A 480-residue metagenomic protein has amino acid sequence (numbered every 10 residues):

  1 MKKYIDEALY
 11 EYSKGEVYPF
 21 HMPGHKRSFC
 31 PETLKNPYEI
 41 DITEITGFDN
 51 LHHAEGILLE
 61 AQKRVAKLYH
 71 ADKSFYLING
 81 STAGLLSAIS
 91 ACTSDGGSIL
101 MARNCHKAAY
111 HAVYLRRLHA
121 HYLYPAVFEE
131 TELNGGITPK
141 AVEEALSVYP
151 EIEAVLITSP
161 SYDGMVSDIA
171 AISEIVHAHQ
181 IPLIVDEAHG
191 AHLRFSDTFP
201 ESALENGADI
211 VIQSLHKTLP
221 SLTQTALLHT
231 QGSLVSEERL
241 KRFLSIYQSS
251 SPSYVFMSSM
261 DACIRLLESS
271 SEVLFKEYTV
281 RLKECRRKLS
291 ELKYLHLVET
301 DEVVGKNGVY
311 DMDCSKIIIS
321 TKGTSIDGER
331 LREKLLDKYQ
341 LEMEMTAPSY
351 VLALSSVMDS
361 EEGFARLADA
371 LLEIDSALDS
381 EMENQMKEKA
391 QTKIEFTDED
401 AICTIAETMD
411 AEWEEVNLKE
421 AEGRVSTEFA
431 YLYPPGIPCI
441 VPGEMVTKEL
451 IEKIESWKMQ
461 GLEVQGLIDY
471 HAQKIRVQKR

Functional and structural regions predicted by a protein language model:
M1-G56: N-terminal "arm"/small-domain region of PLP-dependent enzymes with the aminotransferase-like
I5-Y10, E32, S81-D301: Conserved PLP-enzyme active-site core in the AAT-like
R27, Y162, K217-T218, S233-V235 (+5 more regions): Short, glycine-/Ser/Thr-/acidic-enriched flexible segments
Y38-G80: Conserved N-terminal alpha-helix of the aminotransferase class I/II PLP-enzyme fold
F75-L77, V155-T158, I318, L352-S356: Short glycine-rich or small-residue beta-strand-to-loop segments that form or flank ligand, phosphate, metal/Fe-S
Y76, Y122-Y124, Q213, M345 (+1 more regions): Structural signal for conserved beta-strand scaffold positions within catalytic alpha/beta enzyme cores
E284-G466: Conserved C-terminal alpha-helix-loop-beta "cap" of PLP-dependent enzymes that closes/shapes the active-site mouth
E463-R480: Charge-dense polyanion-binding interfaces
